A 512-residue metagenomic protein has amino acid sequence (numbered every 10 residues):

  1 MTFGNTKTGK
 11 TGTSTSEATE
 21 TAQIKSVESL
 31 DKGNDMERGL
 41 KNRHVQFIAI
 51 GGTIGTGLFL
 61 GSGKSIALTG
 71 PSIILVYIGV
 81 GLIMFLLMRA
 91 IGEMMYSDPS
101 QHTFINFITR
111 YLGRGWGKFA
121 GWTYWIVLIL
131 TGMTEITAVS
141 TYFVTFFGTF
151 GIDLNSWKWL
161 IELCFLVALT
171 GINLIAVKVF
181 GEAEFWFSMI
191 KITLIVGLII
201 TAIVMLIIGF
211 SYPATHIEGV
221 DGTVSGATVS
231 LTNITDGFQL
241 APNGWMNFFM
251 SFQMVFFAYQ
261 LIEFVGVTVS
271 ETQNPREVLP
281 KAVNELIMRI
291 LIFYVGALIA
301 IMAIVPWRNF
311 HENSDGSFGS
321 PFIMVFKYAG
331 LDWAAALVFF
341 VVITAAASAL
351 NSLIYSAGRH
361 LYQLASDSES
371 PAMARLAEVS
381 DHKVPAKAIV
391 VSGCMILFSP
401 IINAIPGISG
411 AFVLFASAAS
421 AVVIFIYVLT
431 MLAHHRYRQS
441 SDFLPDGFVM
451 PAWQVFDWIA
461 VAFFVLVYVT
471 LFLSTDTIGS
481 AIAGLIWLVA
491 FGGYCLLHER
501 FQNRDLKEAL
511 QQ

Functional and structural regions predicted by a protein language model:
M1-G63, A67-S72, F85-R89, S100 (+1 more regions): Membrane-interface "cap" regions at the ends of multi-pass membrane proteins
F3, E37, L60-I161, L286-R289 (+1 more regions): Extracellular loop-to-transmembrane helix junctions
L40-F59, F165-A168, T232-A300, I304 (+1 more regions): Hydrophobic, membrane-embedded alpha-helices of multi-pass small-molecule transporters
T103-T109, G113, T145-T149, E218-Q239 (+2 more regions): TM-loop-TM module centered on a large, flexible mid-protein loop between adjacent transmembrane helices in multi-pass
T109, I136-I161, L194-G197, V269-P275 (+3 more regions): Helix-loop-helix connectors at the membrane interface of multi-pass transporters/channels
W157-V224, F256-Q260, V283-M288, A416-L429 (+2 more regions): Membrane-interface loop-to-helix entry segments
W186-F187, A374-K383, I424-S474: C-terminal membrane-solvent junction of multi-pass transporters and transport-like membrane proteins
I192-D236, A300-W307, Y427-S441, H498-Q502: Hydrophobic alpha-helical segments and their helix-loop junctions in multi-pass secondary transporters
